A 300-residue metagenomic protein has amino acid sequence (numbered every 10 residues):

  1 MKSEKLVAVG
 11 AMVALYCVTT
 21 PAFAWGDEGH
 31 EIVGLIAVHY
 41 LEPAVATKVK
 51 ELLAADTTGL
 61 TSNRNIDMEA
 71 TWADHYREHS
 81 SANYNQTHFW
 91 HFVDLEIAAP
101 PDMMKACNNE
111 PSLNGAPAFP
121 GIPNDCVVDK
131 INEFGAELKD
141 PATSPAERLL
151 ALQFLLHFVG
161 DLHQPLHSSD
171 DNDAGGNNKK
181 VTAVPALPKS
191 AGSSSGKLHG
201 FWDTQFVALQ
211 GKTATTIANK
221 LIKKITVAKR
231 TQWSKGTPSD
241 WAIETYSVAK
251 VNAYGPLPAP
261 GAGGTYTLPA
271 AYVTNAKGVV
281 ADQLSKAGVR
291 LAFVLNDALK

Functional and structural regions predicted by a protein language model:
M1-V9: Bacterial N-terminal signal peptides that target proteins for export
A8, L15-Y16: Compositionally biased, low-complexity segments enriched in small residues
A11-M12, A22: Cleavable N-terminal signal peptides
C17-P21: N-terminal signal peptide c-region/cleavage motif recognized by signal peptidases
F23-F158, P165, D170-K300: N-terminal, motif-rich segments that launch catalysis or mediate targeting to/interaction with membranes, typified by
